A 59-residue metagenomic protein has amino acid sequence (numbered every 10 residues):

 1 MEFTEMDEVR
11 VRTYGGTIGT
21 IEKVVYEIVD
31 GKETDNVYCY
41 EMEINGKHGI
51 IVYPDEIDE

Functional and structural regions predicted by a protein language model:
E2-D58: Basic/aromatic-rich interaction segments and small domains that mediate binding to polyanionic partners
